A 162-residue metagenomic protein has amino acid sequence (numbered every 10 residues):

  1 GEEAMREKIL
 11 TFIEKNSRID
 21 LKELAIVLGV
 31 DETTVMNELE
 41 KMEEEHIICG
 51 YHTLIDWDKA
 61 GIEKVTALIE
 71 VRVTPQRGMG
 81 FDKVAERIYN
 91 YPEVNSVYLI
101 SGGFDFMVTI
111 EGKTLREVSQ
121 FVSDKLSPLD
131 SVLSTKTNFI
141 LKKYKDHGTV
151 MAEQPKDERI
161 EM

Functional and structural regions predicted by a protein language model:
G1-M162: A compositional/biophysical signature of low hydrophobicity enriched in polar/charged and small residues
